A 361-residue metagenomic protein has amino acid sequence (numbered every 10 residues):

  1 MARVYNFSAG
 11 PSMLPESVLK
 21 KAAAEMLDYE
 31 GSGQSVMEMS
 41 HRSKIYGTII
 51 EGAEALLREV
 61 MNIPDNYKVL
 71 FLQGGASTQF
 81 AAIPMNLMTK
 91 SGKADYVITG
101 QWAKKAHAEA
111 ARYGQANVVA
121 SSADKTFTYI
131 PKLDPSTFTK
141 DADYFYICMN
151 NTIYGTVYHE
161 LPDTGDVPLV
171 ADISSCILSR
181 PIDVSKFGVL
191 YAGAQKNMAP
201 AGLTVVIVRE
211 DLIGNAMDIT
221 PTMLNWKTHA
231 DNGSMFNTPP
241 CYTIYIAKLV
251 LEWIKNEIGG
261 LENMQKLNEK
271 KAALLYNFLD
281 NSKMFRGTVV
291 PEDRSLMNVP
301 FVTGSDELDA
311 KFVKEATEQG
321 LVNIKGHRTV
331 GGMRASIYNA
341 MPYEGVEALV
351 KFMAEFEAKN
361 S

Functional and structural regions predicted by a protein language model:
A2-V4, G331-S361: PLP-dependent enzyme catalytic core of the Aspartate aminotransferase-like
R3-E54: A glycine-/small-polar-enriched, mobile loop at the entrance of the PLP active site in fold-type I
G10, A110, S121-I177: Active-site phosphate-binding strand-loop segment of PLP-dependent enzymes
G33-Q79, N86, Q101, E109: Conserved N-terminal alpha-helix of the aminotransferase class I/II PLP-enzyme fold
S77-D143: PLP-dependent aminotransferase-like
V170, V184-Q195: Conserved active-site segment immediately N-terminal to the catalytic lysine that forms the internal aldimine
A194-Y276, V290, K359-S361: Active-site C-terminal subdomain of aminotransferase-like
F285-A316: Conserved PLP-binding catalytic core of the aspartate aminotransferase-like
